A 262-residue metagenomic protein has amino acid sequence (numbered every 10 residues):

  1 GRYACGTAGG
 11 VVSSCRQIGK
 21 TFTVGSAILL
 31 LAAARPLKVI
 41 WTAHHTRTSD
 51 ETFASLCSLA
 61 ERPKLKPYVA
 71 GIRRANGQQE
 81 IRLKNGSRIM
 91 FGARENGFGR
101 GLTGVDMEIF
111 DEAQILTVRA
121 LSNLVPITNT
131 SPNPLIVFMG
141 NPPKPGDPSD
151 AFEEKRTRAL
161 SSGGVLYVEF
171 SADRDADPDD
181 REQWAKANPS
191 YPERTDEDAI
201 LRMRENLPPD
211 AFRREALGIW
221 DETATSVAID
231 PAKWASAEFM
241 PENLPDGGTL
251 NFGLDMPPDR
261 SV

Functional and structural regions predicted by a protein language model:
G1-A4: Pre-Walker A adenine-sensing motif
G6-A27: Walker A/P-loop
L31-L37: Post-Walker A helix-loop "phosphate-sensing" segment adjacent to the P-loop in P-loop NTPases
L37-S58: Conserved Walker A/P-loop ATP-binding site and its immediately adjacent core in helicase/helicase-like ATPase domains
T52-D106: Inter-Walker segment of RecA-like/P-loop motor cores
A60-P63, P67-G71, M107, I115-D198: ASCE P-loop NTPase helicase motor core
F110-Q114, P257: Conserved Walker B
D173-L254, D259-R260: ATPase catalytic-site recognition across NTP-hydrolyzing enzymes
